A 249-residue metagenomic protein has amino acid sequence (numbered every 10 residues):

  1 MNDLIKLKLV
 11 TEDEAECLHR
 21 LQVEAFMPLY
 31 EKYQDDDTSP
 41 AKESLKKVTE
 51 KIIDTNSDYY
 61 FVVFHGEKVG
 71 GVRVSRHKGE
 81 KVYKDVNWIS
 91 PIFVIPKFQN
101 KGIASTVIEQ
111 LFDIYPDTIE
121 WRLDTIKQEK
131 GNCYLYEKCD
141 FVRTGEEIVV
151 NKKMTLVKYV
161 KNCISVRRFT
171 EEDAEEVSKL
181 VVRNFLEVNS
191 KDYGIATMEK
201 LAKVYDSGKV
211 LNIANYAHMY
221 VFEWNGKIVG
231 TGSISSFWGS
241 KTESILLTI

Functional and structural regions predicted by a protein language model:
M1-D13, V157-E175: Conserved N-terminal entry element of GNAT/NAT acetyltransferase domains
L9-A15, H19-K97, S105-E109, I114 (+3 more regions): Acetyl-CoA-dependent GNAT
G102: Conserved G/P- and acidic residue-centered "switch" motifs that form tight phosphate/ATP-binding loops in soluble
I108, Q128-N132, V149-T155: Short glycine/proline-centered loop/turn elements that form peptide/ligand docking sites
I114-I126: Conserved GNAT acetyl-CoA-binding A-motif
L135-E137, F141: Conserved active-site tyrosine of GNAT-family acetyltransferases
R143-E146: A secondary-structure capping/hinge motif
